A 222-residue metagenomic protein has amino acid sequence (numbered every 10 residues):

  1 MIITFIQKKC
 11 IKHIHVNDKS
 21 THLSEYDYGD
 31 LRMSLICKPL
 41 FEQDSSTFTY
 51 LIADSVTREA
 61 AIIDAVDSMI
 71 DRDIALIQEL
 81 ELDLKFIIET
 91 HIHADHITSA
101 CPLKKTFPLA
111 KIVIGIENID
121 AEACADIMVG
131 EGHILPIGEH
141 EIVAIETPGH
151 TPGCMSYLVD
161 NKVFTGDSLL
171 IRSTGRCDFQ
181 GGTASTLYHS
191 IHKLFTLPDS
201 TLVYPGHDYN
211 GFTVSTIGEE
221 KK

Functional and structural regions predicted by a protein language model:
M1-L35, H189-K222: Accessory terminal helices/loops
E25-L82, S156-G166, R172: Conserved beta-strand hairpin/beta-sheet module of binuclear metal-dependent hydrolase folds, prominently
L40, V129, I217: Hydrophobic residues at beta-strand termini and immediately following loops that shape nucleotide-binding pockets
L40-F41, D126, E146-P148: Short Gly/Pro-enriched turn/cap motifs at secondary-structure boundaries
Q43, N118, G132, P148-H150 (+1 more regions): Short, solvent-exposed coil/turn elements at secondary-structure transition points
S46, D67-A144: Active-site HxH/HxHxD metal-binding segment of metal-dependent hydrolases
R58, E141-E146, T151-K222: Metallo-beta-lactamase
I62-A65, K85-H93, V113-G115, T147-G149 (+2 more regions): Active-site neighborhood of phospho(di)ester-bond hydrolases with catalytic His/Asp-centered motifs
